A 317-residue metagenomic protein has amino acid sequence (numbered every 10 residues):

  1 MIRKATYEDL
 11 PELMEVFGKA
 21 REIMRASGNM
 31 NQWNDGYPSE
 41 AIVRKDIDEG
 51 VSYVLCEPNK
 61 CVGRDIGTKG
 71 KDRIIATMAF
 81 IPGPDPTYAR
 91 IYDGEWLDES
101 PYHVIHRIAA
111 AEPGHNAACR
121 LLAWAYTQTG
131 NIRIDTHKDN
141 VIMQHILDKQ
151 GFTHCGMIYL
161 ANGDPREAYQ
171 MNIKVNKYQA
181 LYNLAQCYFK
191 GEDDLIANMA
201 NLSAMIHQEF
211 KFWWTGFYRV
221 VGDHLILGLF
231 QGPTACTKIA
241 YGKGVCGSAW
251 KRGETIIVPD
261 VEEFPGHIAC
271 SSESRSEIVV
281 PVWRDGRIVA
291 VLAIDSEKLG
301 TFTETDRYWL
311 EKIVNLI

Functional and structural regions predicted by a protein language model:
R21-A41: Conserved GNAT-fold acetyl-CoA-binding loop/helix
A79-P113: Conserved acyl-donor/pantetheine-binding loop and adjacent beta-alpha core of acyl/acetyltransferases and related
A110-T127, H145-K149: Conserved acetyl-CoA-binding loop-helix of GNAT-fold acetyltransferases
Q128-D139: Conserved GNAT acetyl-CoA-binding A-motif
K174-L229, L316-I317: Intrinsically disordered, low-complexity terminal regulatory regions
Q186-Y188, S296-I317: Juxtadomain coupling helices with adjacent low-complexity linkers
V220, H224-C270: Regulatory sensory and allosteric helical modules in signal-transduction proteins and certain transcription factors
S276-W283: A short, aliphatic-rich beta-strand micro-motif
